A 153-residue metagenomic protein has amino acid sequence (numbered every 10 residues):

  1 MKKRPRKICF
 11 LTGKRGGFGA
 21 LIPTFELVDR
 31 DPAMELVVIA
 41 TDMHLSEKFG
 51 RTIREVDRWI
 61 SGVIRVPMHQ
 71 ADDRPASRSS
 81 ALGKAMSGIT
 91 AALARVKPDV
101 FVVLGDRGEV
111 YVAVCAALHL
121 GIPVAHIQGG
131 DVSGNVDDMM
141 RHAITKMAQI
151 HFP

Functional and structural regions predicted by a protein language model:
M1-H44: N-terminal subdomain of nucleotide-sugar transferases
L11, I39, V103-G105, I127: Structural motif
A20-P23, K84-G88, V112: Well-ordered alpha-helical segments embedded in enzymatic catalytic cores
E35-A81, G88: Conserved nucleotide-sugar phosphate-binding/catalytic loop shared by glycosyltransferases and other
K97-D99: Proline-aspartate-enriched helix->loop->beta-strand connector
V102-H119: An aromatic- and histidine-rich active-site surface loop
H119-P153: Active-site-proximal region of nucleotide-activated glycan assembly enzymes, centered on histidine/acidic-rich loops
